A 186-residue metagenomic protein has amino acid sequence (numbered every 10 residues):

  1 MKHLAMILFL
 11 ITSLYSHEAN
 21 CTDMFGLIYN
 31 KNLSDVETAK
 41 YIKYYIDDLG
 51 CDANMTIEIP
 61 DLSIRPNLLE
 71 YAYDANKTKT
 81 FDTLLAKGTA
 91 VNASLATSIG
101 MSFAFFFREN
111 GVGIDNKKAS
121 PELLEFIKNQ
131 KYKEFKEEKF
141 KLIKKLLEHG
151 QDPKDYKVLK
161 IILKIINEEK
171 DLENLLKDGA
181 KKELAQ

Functional and structural regions predicted by a protein language model:
M1-E18: Classical Sec-dependent N-terminal signal peptides that target proteins to the secretory pathway
S16-Y44, H149, K181: N-terminal export/targeting and maturation segments
A19-N32, N54-Y71, N92-N129, D155-K164: Ankyrin-repeat boundary/"N-cap" motif
D35-D47, N76-L85, F107, G113-D115 (+3 more regions): Ankyrin repeat structural motif
G50-C51, G88-T89, V112, Q151 (+1 more regions): Ankyrin-repeat C-terminal turn/loop position
N129, K133, I143-Y156: Extended alpha-helical scaffolding segments
V158-Q186: Terminal, low-structured helical/coil segments at or just beyond the last alpha-helical repeat
